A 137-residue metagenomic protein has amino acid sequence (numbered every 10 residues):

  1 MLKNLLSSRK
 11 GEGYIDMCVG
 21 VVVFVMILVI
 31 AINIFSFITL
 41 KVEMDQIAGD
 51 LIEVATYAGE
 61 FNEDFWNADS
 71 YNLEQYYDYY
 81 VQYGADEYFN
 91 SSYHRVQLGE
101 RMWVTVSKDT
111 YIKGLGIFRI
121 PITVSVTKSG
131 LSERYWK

Functional and structural regions predicted by a protein language model:
L2-W66: Alpha-helical assembly-interface signal, strongest on the long, hydrophobic N-terminal helix that forms
N4-L6, S92, D109, T123: Exposed boundary/loop context
N33, Y93-R95, I117: Residues embedded in well-ordered secondary-structure elements
Q46, D50-T105: Short amphipathic secondary-structure patches
S107-K137: Low-complexity, S/T/G/P-rich flexible repeat/linker segments used as non-globular hinges and stalks within
